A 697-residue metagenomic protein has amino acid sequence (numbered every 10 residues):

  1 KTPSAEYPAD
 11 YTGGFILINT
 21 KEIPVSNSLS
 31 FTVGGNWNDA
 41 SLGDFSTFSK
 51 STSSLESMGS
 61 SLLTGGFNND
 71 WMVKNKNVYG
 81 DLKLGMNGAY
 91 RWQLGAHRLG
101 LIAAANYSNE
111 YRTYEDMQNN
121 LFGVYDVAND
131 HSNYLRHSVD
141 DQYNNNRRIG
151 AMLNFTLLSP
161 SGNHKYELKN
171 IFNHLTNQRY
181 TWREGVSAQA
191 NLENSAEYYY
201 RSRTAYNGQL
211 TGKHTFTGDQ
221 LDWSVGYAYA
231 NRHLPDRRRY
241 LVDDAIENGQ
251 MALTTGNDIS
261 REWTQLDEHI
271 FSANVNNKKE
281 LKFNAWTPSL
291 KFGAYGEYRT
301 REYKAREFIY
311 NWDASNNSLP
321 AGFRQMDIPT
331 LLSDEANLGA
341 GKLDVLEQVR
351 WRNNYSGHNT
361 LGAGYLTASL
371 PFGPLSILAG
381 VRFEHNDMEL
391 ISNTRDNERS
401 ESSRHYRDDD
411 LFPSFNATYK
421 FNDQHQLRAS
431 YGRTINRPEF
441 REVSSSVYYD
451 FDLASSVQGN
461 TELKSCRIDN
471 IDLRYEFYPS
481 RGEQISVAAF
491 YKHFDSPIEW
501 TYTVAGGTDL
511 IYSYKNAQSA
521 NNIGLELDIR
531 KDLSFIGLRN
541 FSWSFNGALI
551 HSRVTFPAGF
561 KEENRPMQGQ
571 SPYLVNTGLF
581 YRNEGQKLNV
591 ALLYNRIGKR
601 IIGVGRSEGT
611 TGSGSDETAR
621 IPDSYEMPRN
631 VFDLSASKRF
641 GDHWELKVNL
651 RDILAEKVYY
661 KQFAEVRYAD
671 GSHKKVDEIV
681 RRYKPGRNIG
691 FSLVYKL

Functional and structural regions predicted by a protein language model:
K1-S30: A beta-strand signature from Gram-negative outer-membrane beta-barrel systems, especially the internal plug domain
G35-D39, Y107-Y111, F172-T176, F216 (+18 more regions): Transmembrane beta-strands of outer-membrane beta-barrel pores
N69-T181, T204-L210, P413-F415: Transmembrane beta-barrel wall of Gram-negative outer-membrane proteins
S138, L175, S260, T264 (+3 more regions): Signature of Gram-negative outer-membrane beta-barrel scaffolds
N231-H233, R324-L343, D387, D423-N470 (+5 more regions): Surface-exposed extracellular loop regions of Gram-negative outer-membrane beta-barrel proteins, predominantly
L266, I270-N274, F323, N460 (+6 more regions): Outer membrane beta-barrel strand-and-loop segments of large Gram-negative receptors, especially TonB-dependent
F490-H493, I511-V604: Gram-negative outer-membrane beta-barrel transporters
R596-G612, S637-L697: C-terminal beta-signal and adjacent terminal beta-strands/loops of Gram-negative outer-membrane beta-barrel proteins
